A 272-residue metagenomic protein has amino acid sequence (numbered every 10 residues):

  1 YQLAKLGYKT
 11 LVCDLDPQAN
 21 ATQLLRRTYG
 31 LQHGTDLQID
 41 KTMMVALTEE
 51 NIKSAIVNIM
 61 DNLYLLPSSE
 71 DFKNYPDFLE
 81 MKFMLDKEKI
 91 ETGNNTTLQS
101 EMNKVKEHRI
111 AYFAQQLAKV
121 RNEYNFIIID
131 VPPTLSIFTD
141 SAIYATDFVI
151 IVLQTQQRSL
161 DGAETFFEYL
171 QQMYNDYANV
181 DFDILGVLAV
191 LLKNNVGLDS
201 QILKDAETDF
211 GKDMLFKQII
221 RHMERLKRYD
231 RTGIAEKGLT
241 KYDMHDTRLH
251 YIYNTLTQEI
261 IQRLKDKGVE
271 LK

Functional and structural regions predicted by a protein language model:
Y1-K272: P-loop NTP-binding core
